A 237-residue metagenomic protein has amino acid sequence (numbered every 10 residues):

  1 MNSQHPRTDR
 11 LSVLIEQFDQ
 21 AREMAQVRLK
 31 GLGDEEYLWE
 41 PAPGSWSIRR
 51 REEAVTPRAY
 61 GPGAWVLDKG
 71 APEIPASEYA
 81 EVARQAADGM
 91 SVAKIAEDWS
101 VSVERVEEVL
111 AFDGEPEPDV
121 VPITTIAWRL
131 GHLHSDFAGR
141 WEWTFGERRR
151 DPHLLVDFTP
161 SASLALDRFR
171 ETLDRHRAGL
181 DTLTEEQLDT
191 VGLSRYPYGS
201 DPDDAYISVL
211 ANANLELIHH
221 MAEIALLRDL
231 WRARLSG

Functional and structural regions predicted by a protein language model:
M1-E73, A111-L155, S194-G237: Short, contiguous alpha-helical
I74-M90, L110: Short, amphipathic alpha-helical "recognition" segments used to contact nucleic acids or chromatin
K94-D98: Short alpha-helical "recognition helix" segments of helix-turn-helix
V103-F112: Major-groove recognition helix of helix-turn-helix-like DNA-binding domains
D157-L193, Y206-I218: Acidic/histidine-rich alpha-helical segments that form the ligand environment of transition-metal centers
